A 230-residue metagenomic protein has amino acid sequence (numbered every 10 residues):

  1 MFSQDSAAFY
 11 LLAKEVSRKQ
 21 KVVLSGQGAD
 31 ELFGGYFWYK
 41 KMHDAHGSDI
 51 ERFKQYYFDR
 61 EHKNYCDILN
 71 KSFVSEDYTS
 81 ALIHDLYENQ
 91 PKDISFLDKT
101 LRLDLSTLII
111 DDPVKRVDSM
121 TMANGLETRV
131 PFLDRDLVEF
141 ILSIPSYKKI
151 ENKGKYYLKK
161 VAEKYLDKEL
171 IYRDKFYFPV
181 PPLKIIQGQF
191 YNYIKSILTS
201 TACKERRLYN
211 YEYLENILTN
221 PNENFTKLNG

Functional and structural regions predicted by a protein language model:
M1-L11, W38-G47, D93, S143-K148 (+1 more regions): ATP-dependent adenylate-handling ligase core
Q4-G26, I109, A162: ATP-dependent adenylation/nucleotidyltransferase module used to activate substrates
V22, R52-G230: Adenosyl-5′-phosphate
F33-Y57: A mobile, often basic/glycine-rich helix-loop segment that functions as the active-site lid/recognition loop
